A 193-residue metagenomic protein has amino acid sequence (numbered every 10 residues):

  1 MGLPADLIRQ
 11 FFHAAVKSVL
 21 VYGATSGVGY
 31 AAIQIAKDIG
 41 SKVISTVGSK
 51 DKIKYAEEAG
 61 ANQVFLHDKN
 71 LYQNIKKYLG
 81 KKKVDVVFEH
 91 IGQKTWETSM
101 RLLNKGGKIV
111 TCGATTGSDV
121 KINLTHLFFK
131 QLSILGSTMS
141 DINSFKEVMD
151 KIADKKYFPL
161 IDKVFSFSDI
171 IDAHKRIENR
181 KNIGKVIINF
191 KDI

Functional and structural regions predicted by a protein language model:
M1-I39: Short internal alpha-helix immediately C-terminal to a glycine-rich phosphate-binding loop in Rossmann-like
V16-K17, V84, G106: Phosphate-coordination loops involved in phosphoryl transfer and adenosine-cofactor binding
V21, K37-T95: Adenosine-nucleotide cofactor-binding segment
A24, I91, A114: NAD(P)H cofactor-binding loop motif with strongest signal on the N-terminal glycine-rich segment
V47-Y55, D119-L124, F145: Short, glycine/polar-rich helix-capping loops at beta-to-alpha or helix-loop-helix junctions that flank or form
R101-L103: Conserved helix-to-beta-strand junction in the class I
K105-C112, K121-I161: Rossmann-fold dehydrogenase core element
I142-I193: C-terminal hydrophobic helical "lid"/dimerization subdomain of Rossmann-like NAD(P)H-dependent oxidoreductases
